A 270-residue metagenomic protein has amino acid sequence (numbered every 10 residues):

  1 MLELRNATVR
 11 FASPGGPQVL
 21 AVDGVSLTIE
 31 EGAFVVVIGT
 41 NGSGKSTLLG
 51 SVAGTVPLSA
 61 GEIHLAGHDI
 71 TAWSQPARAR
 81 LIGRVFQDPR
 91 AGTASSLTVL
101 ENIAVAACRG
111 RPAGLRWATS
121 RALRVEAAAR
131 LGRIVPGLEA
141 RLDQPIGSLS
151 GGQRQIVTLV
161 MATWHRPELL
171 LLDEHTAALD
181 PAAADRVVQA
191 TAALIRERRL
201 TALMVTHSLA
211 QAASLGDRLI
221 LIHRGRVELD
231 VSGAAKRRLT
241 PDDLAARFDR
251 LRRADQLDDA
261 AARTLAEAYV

Functional and structural regions predicted by a protein language model:
M1, R10-G24, S74: A short, flexible loop at the N-terminus of ABC-type nucleotide-binding domains that lies
I38-T40: The feature captures the beta-strand-to-loop junction immediately N-terminal to the Walker
A53: Helix-to-loop junction immediately C-terminal to a conserved catalytic motif
G61-H68, L229-V231: Conserved ABC transporter NBD signature motif
D69-G83, A91, A113-S120, R237-D242: ABC ATPase NBD coupling module
A162-T163: ABC ATPase C-loop
T206-H207: H-loop/switch region of ABC-family ATPase nucleotide-binding domains
R226-R252: Conserved beta-strand-loop-alpha-helix hinge in the C-terminal portion of ABC ATPase nucleotide-binding domains
